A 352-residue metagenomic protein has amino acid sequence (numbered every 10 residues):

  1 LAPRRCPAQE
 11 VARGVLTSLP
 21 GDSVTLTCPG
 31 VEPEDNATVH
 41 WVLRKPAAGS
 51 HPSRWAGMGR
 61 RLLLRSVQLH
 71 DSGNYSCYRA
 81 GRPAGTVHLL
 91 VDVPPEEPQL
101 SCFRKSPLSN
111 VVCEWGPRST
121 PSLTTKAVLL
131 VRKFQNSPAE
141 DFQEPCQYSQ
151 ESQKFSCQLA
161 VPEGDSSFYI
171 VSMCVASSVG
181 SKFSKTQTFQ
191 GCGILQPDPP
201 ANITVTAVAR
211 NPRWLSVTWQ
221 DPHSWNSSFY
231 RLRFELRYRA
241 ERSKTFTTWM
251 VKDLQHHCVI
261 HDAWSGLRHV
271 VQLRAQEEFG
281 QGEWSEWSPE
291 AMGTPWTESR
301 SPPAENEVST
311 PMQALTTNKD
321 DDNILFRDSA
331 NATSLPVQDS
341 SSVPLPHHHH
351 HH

Functional and structural regions predicted by a protein language model:
L1-A8, T86-P95, T188-P199: Proline/serine/threonine-rich low-complexity linkers at boundaries of modular beta-sandwich domains
L1-P29, E298-H352: Intrinsically disordered, phosphorylation-rich cytoplasmic tails of plasma-membrane receptors
C28, W41-V42, Y75-Y78: Core motif of extracellular immunoglobulin-like domains
N36-T38, R118-K133, P222-R237, R242 (+3 more regions): Solvent-exposed loop/turn segments flanking beta-strands in beta-repeat/beta-sandwich domains
S50-G59, S66, P145-Q153, T247-Q255: Short beta-strand segments within Ig-like beta-sandwich modules, predominantly Fibronectin type-III
H70, Q158-F183, V259-E283: Beta-strand-rich modules
N110-P121, V208, P212-F229: Conserved aromatic anchor
S178-P197, E278-N306: Extracellular fibronectin type III
